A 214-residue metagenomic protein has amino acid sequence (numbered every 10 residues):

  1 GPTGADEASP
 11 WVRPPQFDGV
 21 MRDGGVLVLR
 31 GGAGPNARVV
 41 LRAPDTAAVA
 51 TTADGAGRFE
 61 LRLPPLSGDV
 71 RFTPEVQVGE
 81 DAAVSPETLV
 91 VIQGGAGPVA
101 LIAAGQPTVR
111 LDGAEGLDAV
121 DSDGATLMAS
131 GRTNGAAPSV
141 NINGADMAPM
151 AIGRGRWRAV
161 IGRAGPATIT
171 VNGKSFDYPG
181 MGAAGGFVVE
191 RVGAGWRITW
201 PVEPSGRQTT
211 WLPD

Functional and structural regions predicted by a protein language model:
G1-D214: Ser/Thr-rich low-complexity repeats and stalk/linker segments
